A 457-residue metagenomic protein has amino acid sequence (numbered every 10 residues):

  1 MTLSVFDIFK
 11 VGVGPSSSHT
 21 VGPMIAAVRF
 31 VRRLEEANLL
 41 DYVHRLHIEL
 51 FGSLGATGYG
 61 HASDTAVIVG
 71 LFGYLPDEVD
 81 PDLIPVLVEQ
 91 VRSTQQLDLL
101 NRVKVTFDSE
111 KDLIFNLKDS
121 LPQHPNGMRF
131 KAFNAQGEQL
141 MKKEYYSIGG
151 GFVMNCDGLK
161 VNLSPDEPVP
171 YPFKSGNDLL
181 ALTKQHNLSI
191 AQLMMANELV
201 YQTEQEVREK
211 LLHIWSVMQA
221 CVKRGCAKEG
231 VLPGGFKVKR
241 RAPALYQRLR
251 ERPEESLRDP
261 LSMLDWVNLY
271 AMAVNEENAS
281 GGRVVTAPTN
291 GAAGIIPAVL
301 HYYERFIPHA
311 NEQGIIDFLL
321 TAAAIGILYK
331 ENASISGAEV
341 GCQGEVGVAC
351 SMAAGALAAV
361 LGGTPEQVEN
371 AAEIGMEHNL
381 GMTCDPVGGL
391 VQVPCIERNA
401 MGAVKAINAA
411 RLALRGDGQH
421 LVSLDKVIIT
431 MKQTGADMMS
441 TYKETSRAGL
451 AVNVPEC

Functional and structural regions predicted by a protein language model:
M1-G14, A37: An N-terminal structural lobe/cap that precedes and organizes the functional/catalytic core across diverse proteins
F9-A27, S280-V299, V340-C350: Conserved phosphate/anionic-ligand binding catalytic regions in large, soluble enzymes, centered on
S18-E35, P297-H309, A354-G362: Alpha-helical support elements that line or immediately flank enzyme active sites and cofactor-binding pockets
R45-G58, Q90-D98, P243, F318-E331 (+2 more regions): Short, mixed-charge aromatic SLiMs
P76-E255: C-terminal regulatory domains involved in ligand/effector binding and gene-expression control
E204-G341, L450-C457: Accessory "access/gating" subregions that flank catalytic or transport cores
A310, T321, I327-A400, L412-L421: Hydrophobic alpha-helical bundle architecture
L421-C457: Extended hydrophobic packing segments that form well-structured cores
